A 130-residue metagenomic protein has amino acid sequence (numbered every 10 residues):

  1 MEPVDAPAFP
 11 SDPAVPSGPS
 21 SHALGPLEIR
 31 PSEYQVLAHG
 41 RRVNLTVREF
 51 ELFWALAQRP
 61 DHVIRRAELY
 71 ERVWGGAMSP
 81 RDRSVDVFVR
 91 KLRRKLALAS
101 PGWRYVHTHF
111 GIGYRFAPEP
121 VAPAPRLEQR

Functional and structural regions predicted by a protein language model:
M1-L24, K91, E128-R130: Basic, amphipathic DNA-recognition helix from helix-turn-helix-like DNA-binding domains
E2-P3, R66, R93, R115: Short, cationic motifs built from Arg/Lys/His that form the positively charged side of catalytic pockets
G18, S32, F110: Exposed loop/turn and edge beta-strand positions of beta-sandwich/beta-sheet ligand-binding modules
A23-F50, R115-R130: A structural micro-motif at secondary-structure boundaries
Q35, G40-V47, E51-F88, R94-S100 (+2 more regions): Positively charged, aromatic-enriched patches within helix-turn-helix-type DNA-binding elements, predominantly
